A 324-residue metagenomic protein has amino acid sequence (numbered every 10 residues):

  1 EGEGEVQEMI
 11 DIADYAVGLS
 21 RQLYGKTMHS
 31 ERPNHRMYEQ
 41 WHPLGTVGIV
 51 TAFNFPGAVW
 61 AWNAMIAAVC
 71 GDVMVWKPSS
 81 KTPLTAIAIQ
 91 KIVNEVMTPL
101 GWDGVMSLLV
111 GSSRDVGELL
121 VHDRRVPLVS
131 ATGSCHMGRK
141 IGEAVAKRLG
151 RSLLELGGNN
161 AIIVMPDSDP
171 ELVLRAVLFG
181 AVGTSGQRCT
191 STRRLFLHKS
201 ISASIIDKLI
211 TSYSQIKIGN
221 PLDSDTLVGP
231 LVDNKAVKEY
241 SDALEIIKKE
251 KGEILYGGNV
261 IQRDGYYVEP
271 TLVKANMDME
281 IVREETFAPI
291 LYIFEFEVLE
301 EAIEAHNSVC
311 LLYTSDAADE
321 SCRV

Functional and structural regions predicted by a protein language model:
E1-H35: N-terminal Rossmann-like NAD(P)+-binding subdomain of aldehyde/semialdehyde dehydrogenases
E3-D11, I87, V110-R114, T226 (+2 more regions): An alpha-helix initiation/capping motif
G25-L172, F296: Rossmann-like NAD(P) dinucleotide-binding subdomain of oxidoreductase/dehydrogenase enzymes
E95, H136-M277, L299-E300, E304-A305: ALDH superfamily catalytic-core signature
G265-V268, E284-I290, V309-L312: Conserved glycine-rich beta-strand-loop-beta hairpin in the small C-terminal domain of fold type I
Y313-E320: Conserved small/polar residues in nucleotide/adenosyl-binding loops
